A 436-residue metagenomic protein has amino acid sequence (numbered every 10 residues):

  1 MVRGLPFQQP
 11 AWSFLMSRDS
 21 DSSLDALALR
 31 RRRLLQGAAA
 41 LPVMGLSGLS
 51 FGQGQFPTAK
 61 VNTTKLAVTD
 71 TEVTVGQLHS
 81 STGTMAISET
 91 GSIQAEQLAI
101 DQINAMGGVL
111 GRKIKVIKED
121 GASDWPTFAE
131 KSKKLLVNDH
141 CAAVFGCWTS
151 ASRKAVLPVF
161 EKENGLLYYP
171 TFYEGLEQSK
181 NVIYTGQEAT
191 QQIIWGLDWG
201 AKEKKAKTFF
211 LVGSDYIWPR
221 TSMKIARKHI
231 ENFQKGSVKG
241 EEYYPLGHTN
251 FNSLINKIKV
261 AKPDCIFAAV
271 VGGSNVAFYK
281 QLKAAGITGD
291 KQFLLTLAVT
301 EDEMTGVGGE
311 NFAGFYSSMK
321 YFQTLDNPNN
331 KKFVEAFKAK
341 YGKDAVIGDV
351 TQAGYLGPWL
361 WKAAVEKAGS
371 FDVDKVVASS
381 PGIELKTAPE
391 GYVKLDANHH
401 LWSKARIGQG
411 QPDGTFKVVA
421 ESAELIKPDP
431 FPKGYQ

Functional and structural regions predicted by a protein language model:
M1-R30, G37-G48: N-terminal secretory signal peptides
F56-A59, E384-Q436: Solvent-exposed, acidic/polar segments of extracytosolic/periplasmic ligand-binding ectodomains
K60-A95, E119-P126, W148, V212-R220 (+2 more regions): Extracytoplasmic "Venus flytrap"
V61-T63, I87-Q94, M106-L176, T185 (+2 more regions): Beta-alpha junction/loop-to-helix N-cap segments that form part of ligand/metal-binding clefts
S81, V182-L246, C265, W361: An alpha-beta-alpha
L135, D139-C147, Y168-P170, F210-G213 (+4 more regions): Periplasmic-binding protein-like
M223-S318: Extracellular/periplasmic bilobed ligand-binding domains
L282-Y355, E366-F371, V419-Q436: Extracellular/periplasmic periplasmic-binding protein-like sensory domains
